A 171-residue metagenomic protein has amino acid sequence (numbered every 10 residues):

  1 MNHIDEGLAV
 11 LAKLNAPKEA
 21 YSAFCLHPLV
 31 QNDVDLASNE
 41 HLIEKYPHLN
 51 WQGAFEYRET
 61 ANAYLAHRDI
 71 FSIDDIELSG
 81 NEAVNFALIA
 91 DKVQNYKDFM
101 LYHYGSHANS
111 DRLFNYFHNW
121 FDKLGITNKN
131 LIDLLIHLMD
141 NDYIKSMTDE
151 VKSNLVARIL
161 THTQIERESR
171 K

Functional and structural regions predicted by a protein language model:
M1-K171: Active-site helical microenvironments for divalent-metal-assisted chemistry
